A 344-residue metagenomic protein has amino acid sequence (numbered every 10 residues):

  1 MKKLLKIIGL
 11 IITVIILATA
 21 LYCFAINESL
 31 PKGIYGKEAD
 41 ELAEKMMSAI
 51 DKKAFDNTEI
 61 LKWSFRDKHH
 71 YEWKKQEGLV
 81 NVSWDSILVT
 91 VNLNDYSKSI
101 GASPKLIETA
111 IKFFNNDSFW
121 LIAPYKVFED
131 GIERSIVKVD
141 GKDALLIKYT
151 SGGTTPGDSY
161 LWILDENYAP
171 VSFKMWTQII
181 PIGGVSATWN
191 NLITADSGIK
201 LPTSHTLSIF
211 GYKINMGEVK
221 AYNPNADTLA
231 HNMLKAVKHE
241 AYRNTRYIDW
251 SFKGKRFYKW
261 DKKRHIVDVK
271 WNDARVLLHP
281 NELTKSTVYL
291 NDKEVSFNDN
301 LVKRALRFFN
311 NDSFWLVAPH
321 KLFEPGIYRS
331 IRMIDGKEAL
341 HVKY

Functional and structural regions predicted by a protein language model:
K3-P31, I179-A236, S251-K255: Non-transmembrane domains of secretory- and envelope-associated proteins
I8-L17, L61, E133, V137 (+2 more regions): Residues marking helix boundaries in flexible regions
I26-E28, I34-K105, Y125-I136, S151 (+2 more regions): N-terminal mature ectodomain segment of secretory-pathway/periplasmic proteins
E77-V80, E108-I111, V127-G131, L192-D196 (+2 more regions): A general structural signal for short secondary-structure boundary/capping elements
D95-A123, Y289-L316: Acidic/charged, solvent-exposed loop-and-adjacent secondary-structure segments enriched in E/D, K/R, S/T, and G/P
K112-K148, A169-K174, R307-Y344: Short, conserved active-site entrance elements at the starts or edges of catalytic domains
D140-P224, R332-Y344: Gly/Pro-enriched, hydrophobic low-complexity segments that function as extracytoplasmic propeptides/linkers
